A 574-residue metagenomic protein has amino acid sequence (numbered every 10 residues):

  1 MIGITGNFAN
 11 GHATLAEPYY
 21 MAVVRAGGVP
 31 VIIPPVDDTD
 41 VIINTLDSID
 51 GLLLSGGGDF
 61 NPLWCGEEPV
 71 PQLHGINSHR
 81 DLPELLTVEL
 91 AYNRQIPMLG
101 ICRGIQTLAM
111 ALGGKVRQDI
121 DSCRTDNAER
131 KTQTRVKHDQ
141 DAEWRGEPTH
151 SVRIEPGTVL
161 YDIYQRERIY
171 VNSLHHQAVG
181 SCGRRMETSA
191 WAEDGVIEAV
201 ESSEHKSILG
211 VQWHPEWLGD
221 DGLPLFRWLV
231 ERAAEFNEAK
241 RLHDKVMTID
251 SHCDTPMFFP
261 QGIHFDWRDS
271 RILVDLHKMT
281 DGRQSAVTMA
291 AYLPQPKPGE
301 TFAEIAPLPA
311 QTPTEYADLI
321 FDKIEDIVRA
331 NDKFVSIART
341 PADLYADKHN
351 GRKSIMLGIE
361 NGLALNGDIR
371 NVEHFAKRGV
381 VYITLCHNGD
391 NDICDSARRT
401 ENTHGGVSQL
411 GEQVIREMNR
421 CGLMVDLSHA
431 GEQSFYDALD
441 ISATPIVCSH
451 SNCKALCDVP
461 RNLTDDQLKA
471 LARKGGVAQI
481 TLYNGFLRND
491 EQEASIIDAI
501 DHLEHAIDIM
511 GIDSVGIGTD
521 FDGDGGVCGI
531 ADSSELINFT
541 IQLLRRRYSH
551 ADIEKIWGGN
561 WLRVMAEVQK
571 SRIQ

Functional and structural regions predicted by a protein language model:
M1-I101, M110-R117, D121-I163, H176 (+3 more regions): N-terminal beta1-alpha1 cap of cysteine-dependent amidohydrolase-like domains
I4, L53-L54, M289, L385 (+1 more regions): Redox-cofactor binding/interface segments in oxidoreductases and associated redox assembly factors
G28, I96, I208, Q284 (+3 more regions): A structural motif
R94-I96, K353, L423, T444 (+1 more regions): A short helix->loop->beta-strand "cap" motif at the edges of active sites that frequently abuts
S173-A178, G210-P215, T248-T255, A430 (+1 more regions): Histidine-centered catalytic micro-motifs
E238-N402, D458-I517, F521-Q574: N-terminal hydrophobic targeting/anchoring segments and the immediately downstream early-domain regions of hydrolases
L363-N366, K377-R461: Divalent metal-binding pocket/active-site signature
